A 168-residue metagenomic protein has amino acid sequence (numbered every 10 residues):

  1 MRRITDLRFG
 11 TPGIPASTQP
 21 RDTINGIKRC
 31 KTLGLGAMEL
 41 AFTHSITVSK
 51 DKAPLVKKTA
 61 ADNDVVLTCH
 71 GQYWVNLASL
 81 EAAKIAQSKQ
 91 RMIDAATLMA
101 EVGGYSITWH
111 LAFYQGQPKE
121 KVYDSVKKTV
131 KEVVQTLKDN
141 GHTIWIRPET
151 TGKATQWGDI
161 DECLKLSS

Functional and structural regions predicted by a protein language model:
M1-A96: N-terminal pre-domain/capping segments
A78-S168: Active-site acidic/histidine proton-transfer and metal-coordination neighborhood in alpha/beta enzyme cores
